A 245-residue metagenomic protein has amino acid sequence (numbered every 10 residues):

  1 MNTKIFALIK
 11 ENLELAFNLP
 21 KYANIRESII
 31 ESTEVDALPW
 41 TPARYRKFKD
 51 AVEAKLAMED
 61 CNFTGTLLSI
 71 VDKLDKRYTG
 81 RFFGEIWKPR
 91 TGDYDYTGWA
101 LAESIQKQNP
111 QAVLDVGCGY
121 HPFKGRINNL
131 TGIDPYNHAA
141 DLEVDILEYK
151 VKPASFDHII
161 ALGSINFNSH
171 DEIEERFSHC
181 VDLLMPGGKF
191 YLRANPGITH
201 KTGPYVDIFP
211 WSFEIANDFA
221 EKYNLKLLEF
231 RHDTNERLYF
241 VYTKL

Functional and structural regions predicted by a protein language model:
N2-E148, Y191-L245: Class I (Rossmann-like) S-adenosyl-L-methionine-dependent methyltransferase catalytic domain, capturing the SAM-binding
L147-I159: A short acidic, Gly/Pro-enriched loop at the edge of an enzyme's catalytic core that lines a small-molecule cofactor
H158-D171: A short SAM/SAH-binding and catalytic strip from SAM-dependent methyltransferases
H170-E174, P210: Non-membrane alpha-helical structural segments and their capping/turn regions in soluble enzymes
E174-P186: A short glycine-rich, Lys/Arg-flanked "PGG" loop and its adjoining helix->strand segment in the class I
